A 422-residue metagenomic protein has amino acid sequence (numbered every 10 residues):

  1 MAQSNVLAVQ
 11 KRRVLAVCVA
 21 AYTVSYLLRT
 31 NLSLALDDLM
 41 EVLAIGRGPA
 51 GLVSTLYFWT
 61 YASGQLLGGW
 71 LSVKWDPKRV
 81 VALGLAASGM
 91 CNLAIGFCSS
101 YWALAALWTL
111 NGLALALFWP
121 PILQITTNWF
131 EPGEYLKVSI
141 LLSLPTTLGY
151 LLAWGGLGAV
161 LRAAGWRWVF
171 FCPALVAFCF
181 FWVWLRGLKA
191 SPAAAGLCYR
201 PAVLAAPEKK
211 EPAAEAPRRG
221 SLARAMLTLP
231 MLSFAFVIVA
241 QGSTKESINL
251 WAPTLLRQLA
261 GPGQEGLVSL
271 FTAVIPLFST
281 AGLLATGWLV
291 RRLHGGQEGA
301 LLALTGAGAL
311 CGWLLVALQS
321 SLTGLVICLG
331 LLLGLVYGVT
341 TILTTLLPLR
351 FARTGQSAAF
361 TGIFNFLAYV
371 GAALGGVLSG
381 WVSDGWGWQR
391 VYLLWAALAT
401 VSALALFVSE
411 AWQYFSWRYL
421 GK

Functional and structural regions predicted by a protein language model:
L32-L34, T228-L284, T340: Extracytoplasmic gate region of multi-pass secondary transporters
A44, D76, F97-A103, E131 (+1 more regions): Helix-breaking motifs and short loop linkers at transmembrane-helix boundaries and internal kinks in secondary membrane
S63-S99: Conserved MFS/SLC helix-loop-helix module at the cytosolic interface between two early adjacent transmembrane helices
G64-D76, L283-G295, S383: Helix-to-loop junctions at the C-terminal end of transmembrane segments in multipass secondary transporters
K74-L85, R291-G306: Cytoplasmic membrane-interface "Motif A"-like loop-to-helix N-cap segments of 12-TM Major Facilitator Superfamily
L107-T146: Cytoplasmic helix-loop-helix junction between adjacent transmembrane helices in 12-TM secondary transporters
L142-A193: Helix-loop-helix hairpin linking two adjacent transmembrane segments in secondary transporters
G296-L343: C-terminal transmembrane helical hairpin of 12-TM major facilitator-type secondary transporters
